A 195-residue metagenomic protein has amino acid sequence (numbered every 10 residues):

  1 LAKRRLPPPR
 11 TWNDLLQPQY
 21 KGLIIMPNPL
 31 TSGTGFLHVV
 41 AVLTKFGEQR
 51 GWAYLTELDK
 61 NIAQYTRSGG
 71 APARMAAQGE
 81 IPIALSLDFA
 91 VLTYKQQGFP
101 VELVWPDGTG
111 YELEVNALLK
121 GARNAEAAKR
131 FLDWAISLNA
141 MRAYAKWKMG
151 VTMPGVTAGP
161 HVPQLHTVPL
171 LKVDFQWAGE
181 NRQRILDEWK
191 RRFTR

Functional and structural regions predicted by a protein language model:
L1-E80: Extracytoplasmic ligand-binding site segments that recognize negatively charged/polar headgroups
L1-R4, V39-V40, L113-N124, A143-Y144: A bilobed periplasmic-binding-protein/Venus flytrap-type ligand-binding module shared by bacterial periplasmic
T11, R50, Y54, L87 (+3 more regions): Short amphipathic alpha-helical coupling segments at ligand-binding clamshell hinges and other catalytic/signaling
Q19-L30, A135-A158: Periplasmic-binding protein-like
E48-R50, T152-R195: An extracytoplasmic/periplasmic, membrane-proximal ligand-sensing/linker region
Y54-D59, Y65-T66, Q97-A122: Periplasmic-binding protein-like
P72-A73, A90-V91, A128: Short, hydrophobic alpha-helical packing/hinge segments within bilobed ligand-binding/sensory domains
A77, I81-P100: A ligand-binding cleft/hinge motif common to bilobed small-molecule-binding domains
